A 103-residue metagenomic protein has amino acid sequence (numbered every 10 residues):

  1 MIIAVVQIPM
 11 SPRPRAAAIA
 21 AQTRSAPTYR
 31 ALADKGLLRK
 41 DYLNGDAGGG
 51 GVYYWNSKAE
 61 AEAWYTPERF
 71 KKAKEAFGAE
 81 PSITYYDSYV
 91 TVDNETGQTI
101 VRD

Functional and structural regions predicted by a protein language model:
M1-G48, K58-T66, E80-D103: Short S/T/G/P-rich N-terminal loop/turn motif that feeds into the first structured element of a domain
F70-A76: A common structural junction motif
